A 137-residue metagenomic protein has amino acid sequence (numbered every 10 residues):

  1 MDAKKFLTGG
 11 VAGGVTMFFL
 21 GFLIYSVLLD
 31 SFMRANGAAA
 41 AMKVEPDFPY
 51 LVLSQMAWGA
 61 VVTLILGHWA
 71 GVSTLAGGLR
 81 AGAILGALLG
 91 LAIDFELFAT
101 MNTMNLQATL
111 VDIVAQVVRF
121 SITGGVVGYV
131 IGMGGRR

Functional and structural regions predicted by a protein language model:
M1-R137: Juxtamembrane/disordered regions of integral membrane proteins
